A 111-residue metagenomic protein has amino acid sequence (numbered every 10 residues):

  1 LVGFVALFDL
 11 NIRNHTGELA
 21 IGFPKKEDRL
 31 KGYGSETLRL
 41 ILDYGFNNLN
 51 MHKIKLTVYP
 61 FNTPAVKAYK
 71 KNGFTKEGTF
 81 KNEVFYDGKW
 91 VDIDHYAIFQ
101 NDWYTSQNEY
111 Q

Functional and structural regions predicted by a protein language model:
L1-E27, F99-D102: Acetyl-CoA-dependent GNAT
L1-G3, P64, W90: Glycine-rich acetyl-CoA-binding "A-motif" of GNAT/NAT acetyltransferases
T16, N47-T57: Conserved GNAT acetyl-CoA-binding A-motif
P24, L30-Y44, T63-K71: Conserved acetyl-CoA-binding loop-helix of GNAT-fold acetyltransferases
K55-V58, T75-D92: Conserved catalytic-core motifs of GNAT/GCN5-like acyltransferases
Y69, F74, Y96: Conserved active-site tyrosine of GNAT-family acetyltransferases
K89-Q111: Terminal substrate-recognition subdomain of acyl/acetyltransferases
